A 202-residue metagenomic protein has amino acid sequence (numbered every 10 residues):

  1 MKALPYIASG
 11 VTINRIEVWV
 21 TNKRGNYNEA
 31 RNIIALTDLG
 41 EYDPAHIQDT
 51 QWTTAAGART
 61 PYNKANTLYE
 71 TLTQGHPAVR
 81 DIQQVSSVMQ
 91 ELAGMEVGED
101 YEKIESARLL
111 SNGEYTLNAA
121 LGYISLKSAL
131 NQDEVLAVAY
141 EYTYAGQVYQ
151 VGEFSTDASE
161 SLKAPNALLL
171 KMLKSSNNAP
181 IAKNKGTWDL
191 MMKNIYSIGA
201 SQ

Functional and structural regions predicted by a protein language model:
M1-Q202: Surface-exposed, low-hydrophobicity segments enriched in Gly/Pro/acidic/Ser residues that characterize the mature
